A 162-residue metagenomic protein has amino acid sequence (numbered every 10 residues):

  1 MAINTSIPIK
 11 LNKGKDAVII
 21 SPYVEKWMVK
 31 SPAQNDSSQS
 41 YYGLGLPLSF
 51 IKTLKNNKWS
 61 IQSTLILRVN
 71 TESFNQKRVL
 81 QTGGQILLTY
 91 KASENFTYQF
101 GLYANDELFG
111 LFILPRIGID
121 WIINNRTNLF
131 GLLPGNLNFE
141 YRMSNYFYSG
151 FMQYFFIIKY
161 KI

Functional and structural regions predicted by a protein language model:
M1-E72: Transmembrane beta-barrel domains of Gram-negative outer membranes and organellar outer membranes
M1-I3, S38-L44, Q76-T82, L111-P115 (+2 more regions): Residues that define the transmembrane beta-barrel architecture of outer-membrane proteins
I3-I9, L44-K52, G84-Y90, L102 (+2 more regions): Residues on the lipid-exposed face of transmembrane beta-strands in outer-membrane beta-barrel proteins
K10, P22-L44, L133-I162: Outer-membrane beta-barrel translocator/channel fold
N12-V18, N56-I61, N95-F100, R126-L129 (+1 more regions): Repeated loop/turn-to-beta-strand initiation elements of outer-membrane beta-barrel proteins
P22-K30, K52-L54, L67-S73, A104-L108 (+3 more regions): Transmembrane beta-strands of outer-membrane beta-barrel pores
E25-K30, Q62-L67, E94-Y98, F112-I122 (+1 more regions): Flexible, solvent-exposed coil segments and beta strand-coil junctions, predominantly the extracellular/periplasmic
T53-G101: Hydrophobic alpha-helical segments and helix pairs
